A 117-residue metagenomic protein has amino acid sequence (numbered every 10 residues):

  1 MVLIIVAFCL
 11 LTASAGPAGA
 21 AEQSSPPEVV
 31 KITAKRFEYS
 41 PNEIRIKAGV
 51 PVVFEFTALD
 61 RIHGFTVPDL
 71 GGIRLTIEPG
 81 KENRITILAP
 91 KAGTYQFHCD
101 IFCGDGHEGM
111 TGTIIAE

Functional and structural regions predicted by a protein language model:
V2-A13: Bacterial N-terminal signal peptides
A15-A21, E78-E117: Extracellular/periplasmic metallocenter environments
A21-P41: Edge beta-strand plus adjacent loop/short-helix module at the start of the mature soluble/periplasmic domain
P26, S40, R61-H63, E108-M110: Short loop/turn segments at connectors of secondary-structure elements within structured domains
E28-K31, N42-R61, G80-K91, Y95 (+1 more regions): Beta-strand cores of secreted/periplasmic/IMS beta-sandwich domains, seen most often in copper-related folds
E38-S40, D69-G72, E82-R84: Short structured motifs
H63-D69: Change to "...patches in solvent-exposed regions of secreted, membrane-anchored, or virion-exposed structural
G72-I73, A116: Short edge-strand/loop segments of extracellular domains
